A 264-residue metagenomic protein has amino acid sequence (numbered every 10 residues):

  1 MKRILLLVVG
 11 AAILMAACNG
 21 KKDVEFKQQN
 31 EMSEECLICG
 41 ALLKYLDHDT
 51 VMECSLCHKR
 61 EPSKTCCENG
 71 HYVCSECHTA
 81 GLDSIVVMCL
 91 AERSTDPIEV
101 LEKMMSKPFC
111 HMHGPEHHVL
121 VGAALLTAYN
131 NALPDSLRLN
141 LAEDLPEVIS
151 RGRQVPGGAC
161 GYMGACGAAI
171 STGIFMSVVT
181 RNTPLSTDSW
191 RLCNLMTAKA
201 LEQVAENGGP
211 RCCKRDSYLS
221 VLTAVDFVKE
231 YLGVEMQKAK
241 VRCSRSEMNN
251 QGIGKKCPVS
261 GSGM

Functional and structural regions predicted by a protein language model:
K2-V8: Sec-dependent signal peptide recognition, specifically the positively charged N-region followed immediately by
M15-A17: C-terminal motif of bacterial Sec signal peptides marking the signal peptidase cleavage site
S33, V51, K64, H71 (+2 more regions): Residues immediately within or flanking Cys/His clusters that coordinate Zn2+ in small zinc-binding modules
L37-I38, L56-K59, C66-N69, E76-T79 (+1 more regions): Short, cysteine/histidine-rich loop/knuckle motifs that typically chelate Zn2+
L43, E61, V73, G81: Cys/His-rich microdomains that often coordinate metals
E92-L125, P210, K214: Polybasic, low-complexity association/targeting segments
H117, G158-V178: Conserved phosphate/anionic-ligand binding catalytic regions in large, soluble enzymes, centered on
V179-T180, L185-K229: A structural-propensity feature for long, helix-poor, extended segments
